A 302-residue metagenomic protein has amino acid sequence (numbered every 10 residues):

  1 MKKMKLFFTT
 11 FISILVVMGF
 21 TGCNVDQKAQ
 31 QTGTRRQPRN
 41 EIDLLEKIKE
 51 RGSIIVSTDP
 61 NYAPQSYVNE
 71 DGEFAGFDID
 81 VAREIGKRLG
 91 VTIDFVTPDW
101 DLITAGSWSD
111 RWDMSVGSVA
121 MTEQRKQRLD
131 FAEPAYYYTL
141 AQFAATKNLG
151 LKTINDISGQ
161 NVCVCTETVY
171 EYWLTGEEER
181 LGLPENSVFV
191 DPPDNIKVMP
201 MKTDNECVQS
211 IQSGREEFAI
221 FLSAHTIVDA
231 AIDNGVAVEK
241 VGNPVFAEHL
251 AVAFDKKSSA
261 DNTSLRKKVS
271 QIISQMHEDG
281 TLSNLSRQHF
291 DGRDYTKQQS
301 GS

Functional and structural regions predicted by a protein language model:
G19-G22: C-terminal motif of bacterial Sec signal peptides marking the signal peptidase cleavage site
N24-I42, D80-R88, N148-L151, N155-V169 (+2 more regions): Extended ligand-binding regions for polar small-molecule ligands
Q27, Q31-S118, M276-D279, Q288: Extracytoplasmic small-molecule ligand-binding "clamshell" domains of the periplasmic binding protein/Venus flytrap
P60, Y136-A145, D191-P193, H225 (+2 more regions): Periplasmic-binding protein-like
A82-V91, Y170-P200, I232-D233: Ligand-binding cleft/hinge of the Venus flytrap
R83-R88, V96-T97, D101-S115, R128-D130 (+3 more regions): Short helices/loops that flank or line small-molecule/ion binding pockets
V91-L102, V119-M121, L129-Y172, E178: A conserved helix-loop-strand patch within extracytoplasmic ligand-binding domains of the periplasmic binding
L102-A105, V119-R128, Y172-L181, N205 (+1 more regions): A ligand-binding cleft/hinge motif common to bilobed small-molecule-binding domains
